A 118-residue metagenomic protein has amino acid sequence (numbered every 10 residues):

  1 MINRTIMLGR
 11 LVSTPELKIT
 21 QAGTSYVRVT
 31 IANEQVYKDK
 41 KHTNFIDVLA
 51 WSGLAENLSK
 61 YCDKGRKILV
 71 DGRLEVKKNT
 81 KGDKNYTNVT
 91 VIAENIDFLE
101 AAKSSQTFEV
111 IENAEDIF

Functional and structural regions predicted by a protein language model:
M1-N3, L17-A22, D39-K41, K84 (+1 more regions): Acidic, gly/ser/pro-rich intrinsically disordered tails
T5-S13, I31, K64-E75, A93-I96: OB-fold and OB-like beta-barrel modules that bind single-stranded nucleic acids
I6, V12, Y26, T43-F45: Short coil/loop residues immediately preceding or within conserved phosphate-binding loops of NTP-utilizing enzyme
T14-E16, E34-K38, G53, K77-N79 (+1 more regions): Short coil/turn motifs at secondary-structure junctions
K18-N33, T87: Short aromatic-glycine-enriched beta-strand elements
S25, H42-N44, N85-V89: Residues on conserved beta-strands of the protein kinase catalytic domain
W51-Y86, A102: Beta-rich strand-turn-strand
